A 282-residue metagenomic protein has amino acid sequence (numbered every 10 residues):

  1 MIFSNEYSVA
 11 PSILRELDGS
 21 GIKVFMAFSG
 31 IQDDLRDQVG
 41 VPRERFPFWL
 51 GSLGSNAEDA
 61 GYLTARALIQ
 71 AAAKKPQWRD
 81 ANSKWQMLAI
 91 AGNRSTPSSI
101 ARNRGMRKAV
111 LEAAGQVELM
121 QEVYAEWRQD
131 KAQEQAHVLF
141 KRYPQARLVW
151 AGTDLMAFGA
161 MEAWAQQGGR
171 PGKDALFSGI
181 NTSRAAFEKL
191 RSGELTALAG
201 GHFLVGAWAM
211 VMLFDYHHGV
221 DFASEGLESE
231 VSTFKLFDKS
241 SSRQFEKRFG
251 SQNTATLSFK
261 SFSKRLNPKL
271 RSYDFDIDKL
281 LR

Functional and structural regions predicted by a protein language model:
M1-V24, G105-M106, Q121-E188: Hydrophobic alpha-helical
L17-D59, A186-F187: Flexible loop/hinge segments that line or gate small-molecule binding clefts
R45, G51-K84, A132, T182 (+2 more regions): Hydrophobic alpha-helical segments within soluble ligand-binding/sensing domains
P47-E58, G92-T96, M120-A125, Q145-R147 (+1 more regions): Second-shell loop/turn segments in exported
A60-A67, P97-Q116, Q135, G159-A163: Short, solvent-exposed amphipathic alpha-helices that sit in or adjacent to ligand/effector-binding or catalytic
K84-Q86, I90, R94, W208-R282: Hinge/cleft segment of the Venus flytrap/periplasmic-binding protein
Q86-A89, L111-E126, G172-K173: Short beta-strand elements in bilobed, periplasmic/extracellular small-molecule ligand-binding domains
D174-K235: Active-site/pore-lining binding-face segments in mid-to-C-terminal subdomains
